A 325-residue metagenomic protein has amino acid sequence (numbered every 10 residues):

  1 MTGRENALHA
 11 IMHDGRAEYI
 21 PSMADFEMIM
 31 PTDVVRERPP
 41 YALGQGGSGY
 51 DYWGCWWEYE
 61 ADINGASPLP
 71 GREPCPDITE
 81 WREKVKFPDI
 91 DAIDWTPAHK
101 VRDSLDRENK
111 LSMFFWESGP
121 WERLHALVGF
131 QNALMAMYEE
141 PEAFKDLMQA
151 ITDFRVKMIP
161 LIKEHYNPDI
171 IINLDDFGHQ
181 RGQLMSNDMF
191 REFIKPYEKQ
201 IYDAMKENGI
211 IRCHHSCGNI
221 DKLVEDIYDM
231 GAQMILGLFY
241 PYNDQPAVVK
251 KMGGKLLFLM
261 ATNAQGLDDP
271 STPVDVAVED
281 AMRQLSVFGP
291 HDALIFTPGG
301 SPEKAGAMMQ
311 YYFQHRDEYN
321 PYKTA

Functional and structural regions predicted by a protein language model:
M1-A24, K86-A325: Active-site loop segments of alpha/beta catalytic cores
G15, Y19-E58: N-terminal accessory/capping or targeting/presequence segment of soluble
M23, D33, Y41-A42, P70-R72 (+3 more regions): Intrinsically disordered, low-complexity segments enriched in proline/serine/threonine
D25-I29, D77, S186: Helix N-cap / beta->alpha transition motif
M30-D33, S67, R123: Short active-site-adjacent helix-start/loop capping segments
A42-G47, G71, K145, Q183: Alpha-helical interaction segments
G47-T96, S104-F114: A contiguous, low-structure linker/loop signature
